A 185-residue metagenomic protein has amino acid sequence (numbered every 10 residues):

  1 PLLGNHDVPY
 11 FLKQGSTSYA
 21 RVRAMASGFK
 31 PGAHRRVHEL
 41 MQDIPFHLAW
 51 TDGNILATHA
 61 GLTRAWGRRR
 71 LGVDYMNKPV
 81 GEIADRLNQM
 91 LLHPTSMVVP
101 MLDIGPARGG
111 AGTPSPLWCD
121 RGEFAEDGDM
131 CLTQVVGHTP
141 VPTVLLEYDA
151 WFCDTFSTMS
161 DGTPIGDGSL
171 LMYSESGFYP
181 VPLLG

Functional and structural regions predicted by a protein language model:
P1-A33: Core catalytic region of metal-dependent phosphoesterases/phosphodiesterases, especially metallo-beta-lactamase-like
L2, A57, F152: Generic enzyme active-site microenvironment
N5-H6, H59, V135-P140: Histidine-centered divalent metal-coordination motifs
V8-L12, T58, R64-R68, P142-L145 (+1 more regions): Short catalytic/ligand-binding loop motif for oxyanion handling, primarily in non-cytosolic enzymes, centered on
G15-S18, L71-G72, Y148-W151: Short, glycine/charged-enriched secondary-structure capping and boundary segments
R23-G32, F46-E126: Active-site-proximal loop/helix segment associated with metal-binding centers of metalloenzymes
P31-D43, F156-T163: Short, solvent-exposed secondary-structure boundary motifs
L117-P182: Conserved beta-sheet core of the metallophosphoesterase superfamily
